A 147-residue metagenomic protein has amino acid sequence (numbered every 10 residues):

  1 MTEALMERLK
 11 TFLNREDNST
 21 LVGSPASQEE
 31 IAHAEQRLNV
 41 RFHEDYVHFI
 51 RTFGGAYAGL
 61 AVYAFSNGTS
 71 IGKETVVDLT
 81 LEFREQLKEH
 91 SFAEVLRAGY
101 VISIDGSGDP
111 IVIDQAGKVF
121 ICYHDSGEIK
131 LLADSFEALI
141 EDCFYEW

Functional and structural regions predicted by a protein language model:
M1-D109: A surface-exposed partner-binding patch
Q36, D125-S126: A generic, residue-level signal for flexible/boundary positions that often mark functional hotspots
A98, G117-K118: Beta-strand-connecting loop/turn residues
S103-D105, A116, H124, S135: Structured loops at beta-to-helix junctions and adjacent beta-edge loops in soluble globular domains
D109-Q115: Broad, structure-driven detector of short, well-ordered beta-strand segments within folded domains
I129-W147: Compact, glycine/acidic-enriched structural inserts
